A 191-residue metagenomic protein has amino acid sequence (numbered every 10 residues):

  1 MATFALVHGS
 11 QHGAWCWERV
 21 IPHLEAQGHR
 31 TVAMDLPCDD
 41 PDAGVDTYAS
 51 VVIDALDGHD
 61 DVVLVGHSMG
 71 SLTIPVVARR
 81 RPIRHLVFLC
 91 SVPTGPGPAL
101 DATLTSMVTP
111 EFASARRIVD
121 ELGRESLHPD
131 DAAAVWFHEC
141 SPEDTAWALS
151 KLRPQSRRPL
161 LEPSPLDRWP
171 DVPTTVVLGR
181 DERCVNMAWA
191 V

Functional and structural regions predicted by a protein language model:
A2-P41: Conserved HGGG/HGGXW glycine-rich cap/lid loop of the alpha/beta-hydrolase fold
V7-S10, S68, S91, G179: Glycine-rich His-Gly loop
R30-V63, A99-S106: Active-site loop/oxyanion-hole signature of alpha/beta-hydrolase fold enzymes
V65-G70, I74: Gly/Ala-rich beta-loop-alpha elbow adjacent to hydrolase catalytic centers
R79-P129, S156-L160, N186: Flexible "cap/lid" loop of the alpha/beta hydrolase fold
E121-R168: Conserved alpha/beta-hydrolase catalytic His-Asp/Glu region
R153-V191: Conserved serine/cysteine hydrolase catalytic core
